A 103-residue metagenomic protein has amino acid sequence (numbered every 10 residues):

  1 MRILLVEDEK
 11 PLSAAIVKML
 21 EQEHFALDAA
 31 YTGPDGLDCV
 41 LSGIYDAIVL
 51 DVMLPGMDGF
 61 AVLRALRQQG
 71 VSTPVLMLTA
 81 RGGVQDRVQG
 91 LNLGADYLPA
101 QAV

Functional and structural regions predicted by a protein language model:
M1-V103: N-terminal/domain-start alpha-helical segments
